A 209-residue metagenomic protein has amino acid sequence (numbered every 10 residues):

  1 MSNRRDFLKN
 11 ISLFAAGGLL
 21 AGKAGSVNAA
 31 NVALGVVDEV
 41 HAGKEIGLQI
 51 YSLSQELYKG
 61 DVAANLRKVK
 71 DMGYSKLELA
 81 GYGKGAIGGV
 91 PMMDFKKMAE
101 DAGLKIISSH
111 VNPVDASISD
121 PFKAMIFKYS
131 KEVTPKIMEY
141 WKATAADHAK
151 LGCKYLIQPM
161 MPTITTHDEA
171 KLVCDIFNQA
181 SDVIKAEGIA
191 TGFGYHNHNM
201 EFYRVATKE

Functional and structural regions predicted by a protein language model:
M1-A15: N-terminal secretory signal peptides and thylakoid transit peptides that target proteins across membranes
S12-L13, D38, S117-E209: Active-site acidic/histidine proton-transfer and metal-coordination neighborhood in alpha/beta enzyme cores
K23-Y51, Q55-G60: C-terminal segment of N-terminal export signals and the immediately downstream linker at the start of the mature
V36-H41, L66-D71, G89-S109, K142-G152 (+1 more regions): Acidic (Asp/Glu)-rich catalytic clusters
V40-Y51, N112-M125: N-terminal small/glycine-rich loop or linker at the start of catalytic domains across soluble metabolic enzymes
K44-Q49, L77-L79, I106-V111, L156-Q158 (+1 more regions): Hydrophobic faces of well-ordered beta-strands that scaffold small-molecule active sites in alpha/beta enzyme cores
Y51-L53, A80-K84, V111-V114, M161-T163 (+1 more regions): Active-site beta-loop-alpha junctions enriched in small/polar residues
G73-G88: N-terminal substrate-binding region of glycoside hydrolase catalytic domains
